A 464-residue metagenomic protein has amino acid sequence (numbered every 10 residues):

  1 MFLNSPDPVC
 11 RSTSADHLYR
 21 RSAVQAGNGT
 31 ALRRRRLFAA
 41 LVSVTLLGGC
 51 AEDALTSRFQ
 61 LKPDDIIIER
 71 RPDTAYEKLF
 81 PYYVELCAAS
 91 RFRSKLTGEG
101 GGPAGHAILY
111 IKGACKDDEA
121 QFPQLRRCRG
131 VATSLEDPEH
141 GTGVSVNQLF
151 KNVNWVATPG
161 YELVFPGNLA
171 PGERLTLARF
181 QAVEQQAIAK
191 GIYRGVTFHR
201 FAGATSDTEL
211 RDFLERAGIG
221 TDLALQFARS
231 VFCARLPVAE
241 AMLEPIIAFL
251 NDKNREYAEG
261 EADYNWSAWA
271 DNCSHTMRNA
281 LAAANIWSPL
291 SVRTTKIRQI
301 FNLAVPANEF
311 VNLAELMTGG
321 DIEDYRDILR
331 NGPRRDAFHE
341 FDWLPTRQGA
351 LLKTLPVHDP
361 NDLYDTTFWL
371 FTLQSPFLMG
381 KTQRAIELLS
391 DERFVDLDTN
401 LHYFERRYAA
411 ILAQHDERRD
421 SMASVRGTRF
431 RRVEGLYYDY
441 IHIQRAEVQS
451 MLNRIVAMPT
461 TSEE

Functional and structural regions predicted by a protein language model:
F2, V24, T30-A31: Secretory targeting signals
N4-D7, D16-Y19: Intrinsic-disorder-associated, low-complexity terminal segments enriched in Asp/Asn/His/Tyr and depleted of Lys/Arg
T30-L41: N-terminal secretory signal peptides and thylakoid transit peptides that target proteins across membranes
A51-R71, G195-E464: Activation targets extended, charge/polar-rich intrinsically disordered C-terminal tails
L55-F180: Intrinsically disordered, low-complexity N-terminal segments that are enriched in acidic
T142-L225: Low-complexity, serine/threonine/proline-enriched polar segments
